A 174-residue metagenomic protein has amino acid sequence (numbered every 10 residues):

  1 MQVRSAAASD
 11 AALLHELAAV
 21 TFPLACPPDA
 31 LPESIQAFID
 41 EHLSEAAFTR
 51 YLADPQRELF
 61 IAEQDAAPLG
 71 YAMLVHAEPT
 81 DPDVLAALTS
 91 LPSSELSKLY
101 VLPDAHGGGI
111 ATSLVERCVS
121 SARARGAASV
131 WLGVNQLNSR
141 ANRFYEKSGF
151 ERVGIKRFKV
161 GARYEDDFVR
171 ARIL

Functional and structural regions predicted by a protein language model:
M1-V3: Extreme N-terminal starter segment of soluble prokaryotic enzymes
S5-A11, H15-P28, Q36-G108, T112-R117 (+4 more regions): Acetyl-CoA-dependent GNAT
L132-N142, K159-E165: Conserved beta-strand-loop-alpha-helix junction that forms the acyl-donor binding cleft
Y145, F150: Conserved active-site tyrosine of GNAT-family acetyltransferases
Y164-L174: Terminal substrate-recognition subdomain of acyl/acetyltransferases
